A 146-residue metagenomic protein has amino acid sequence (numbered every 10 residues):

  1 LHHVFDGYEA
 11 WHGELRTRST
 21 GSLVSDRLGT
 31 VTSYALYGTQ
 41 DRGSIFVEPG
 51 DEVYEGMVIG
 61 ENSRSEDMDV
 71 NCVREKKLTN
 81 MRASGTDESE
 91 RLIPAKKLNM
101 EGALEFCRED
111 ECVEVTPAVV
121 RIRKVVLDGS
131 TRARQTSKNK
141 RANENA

Functional and structural regions predicted by a protein language model:
L1-A146: Accessory interaction regions appended to the cores of large information-processing enzymes
